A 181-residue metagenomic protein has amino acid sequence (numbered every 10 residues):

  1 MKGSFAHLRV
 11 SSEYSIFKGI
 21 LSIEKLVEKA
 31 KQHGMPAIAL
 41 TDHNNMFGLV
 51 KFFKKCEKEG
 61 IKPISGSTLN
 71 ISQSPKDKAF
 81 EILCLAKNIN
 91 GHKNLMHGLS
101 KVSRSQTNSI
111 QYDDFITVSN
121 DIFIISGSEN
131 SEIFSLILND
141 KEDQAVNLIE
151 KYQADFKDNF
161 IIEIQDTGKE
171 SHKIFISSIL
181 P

Functional and structural regions predicted by a protein language model:
M1-P181: Phosphodiester-processing cores and adjacent nucleic acid-binding clamps
